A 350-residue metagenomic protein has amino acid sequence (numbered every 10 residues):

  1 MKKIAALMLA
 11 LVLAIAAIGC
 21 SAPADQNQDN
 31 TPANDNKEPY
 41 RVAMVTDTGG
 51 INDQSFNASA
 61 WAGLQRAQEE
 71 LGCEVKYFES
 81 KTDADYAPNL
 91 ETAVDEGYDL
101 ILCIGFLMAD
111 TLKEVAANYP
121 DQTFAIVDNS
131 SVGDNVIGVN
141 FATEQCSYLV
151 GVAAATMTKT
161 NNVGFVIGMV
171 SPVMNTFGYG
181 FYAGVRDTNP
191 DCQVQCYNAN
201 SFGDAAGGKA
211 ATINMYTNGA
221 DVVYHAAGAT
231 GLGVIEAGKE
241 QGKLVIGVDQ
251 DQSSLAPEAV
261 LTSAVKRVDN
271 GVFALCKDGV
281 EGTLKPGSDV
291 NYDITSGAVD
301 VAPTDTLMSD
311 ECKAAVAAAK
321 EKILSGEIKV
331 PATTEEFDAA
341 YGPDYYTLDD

Functional and structural regions predicted by a protein language model:
M1-L9: Positively charged n-region of N-terminal signal peptides that target proteins for export
A10-A14: Core hydrophobic alpha-helical membrane-spanning segments
I15-G19: C-terminal motif of bacterial Sec signal peptides marking the signal peptidase cleavage site
S21-D350: A residue-level marker of the well-folded mature domains of exported/periplasmic proteins
